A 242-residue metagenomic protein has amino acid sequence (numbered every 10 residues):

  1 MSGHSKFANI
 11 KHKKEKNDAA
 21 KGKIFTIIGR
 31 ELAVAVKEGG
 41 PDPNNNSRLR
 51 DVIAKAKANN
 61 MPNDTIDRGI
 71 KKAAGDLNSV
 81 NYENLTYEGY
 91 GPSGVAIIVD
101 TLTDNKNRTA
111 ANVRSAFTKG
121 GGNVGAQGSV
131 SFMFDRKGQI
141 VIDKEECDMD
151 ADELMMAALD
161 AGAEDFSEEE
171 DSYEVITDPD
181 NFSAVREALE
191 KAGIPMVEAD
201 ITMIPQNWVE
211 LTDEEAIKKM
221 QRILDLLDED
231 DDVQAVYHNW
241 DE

Functional and structural regions predicted by a protein language model:
M1-G125, V130-V141, H238-D241: N-terminal cationic and glycine-rich segments that engage phosphates or anionic surfaces
Q139-E242: Positively charged, low-complexity, intrinsically disordered RNA-binding extensions
